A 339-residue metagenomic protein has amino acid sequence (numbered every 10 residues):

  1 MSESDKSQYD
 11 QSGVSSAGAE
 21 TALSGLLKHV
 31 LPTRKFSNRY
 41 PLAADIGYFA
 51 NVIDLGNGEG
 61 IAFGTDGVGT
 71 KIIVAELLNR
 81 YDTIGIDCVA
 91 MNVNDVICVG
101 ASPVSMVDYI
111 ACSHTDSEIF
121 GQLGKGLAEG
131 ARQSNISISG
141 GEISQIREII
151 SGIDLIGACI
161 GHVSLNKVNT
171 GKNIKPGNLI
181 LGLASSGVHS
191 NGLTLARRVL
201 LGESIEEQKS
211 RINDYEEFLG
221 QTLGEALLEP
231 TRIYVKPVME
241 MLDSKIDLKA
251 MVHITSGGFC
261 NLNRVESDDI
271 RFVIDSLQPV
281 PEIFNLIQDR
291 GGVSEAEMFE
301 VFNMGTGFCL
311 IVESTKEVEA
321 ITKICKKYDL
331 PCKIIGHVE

Functional and structural regions predicted by a protein language model:
S2-C98, N135-S139, K175, G182 (+1 more regions): N-terminal glycine-rich phosphate/pyrophosphate-binding loops that anchor nucleotide-derived ligands and cofactors
S2-Q11, E118-S137, I146-I153, E206-R211 (+2 more regions): Glycine-/charge-enriched secondary-structure boundary and capping motifs
A43, G47, G60, V68-G69 (+3 more regions): Glycine-rich anion-binding loops of enzyme active sites
G56-G69, G171, K209-I212, L277-Q288: Acidic-glycine-rich active-site phosphate/pyrophosphate-binding loop
G67-R80, D108, E217-T222, D269 (+1 more regions): Glycine/charged-rich beta-loop-alpha catalytic/anionic-binding loops adjacent to active sites
N94-M106, E297: Short, flexible active-site-proximal loops enriched in glycine and acidic residues
P176-Q221, E225: Acidic, glycine-rich loop-and-beta core segments that form the ion-binding/anion-interacting portion of active sites
